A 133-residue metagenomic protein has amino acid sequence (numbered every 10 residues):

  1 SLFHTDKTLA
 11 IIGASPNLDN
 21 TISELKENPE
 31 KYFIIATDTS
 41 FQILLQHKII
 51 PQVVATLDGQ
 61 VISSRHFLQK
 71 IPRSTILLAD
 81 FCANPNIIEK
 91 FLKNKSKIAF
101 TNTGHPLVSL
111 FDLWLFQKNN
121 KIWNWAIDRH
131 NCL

Functional and structural regions predicted by a protein language model:
L2-L9: A short, charged/proline- and glycine-enriched loop that marks the coil->beta-strand transition at the N-terminal
L9, D19-N20, D38-Q46: Contiguous, well-ordered alpha-helical segments that form the cores/surfaces of helical PPI scaffolds
P16-P29, I43: N-terminal active-site wall of soluble small-molecule enzyme domains
Q42-L133: Acidic/Gly/His-enriched mid-domain segments of enzyme catalytic cores or analogous surface patches that mediate
